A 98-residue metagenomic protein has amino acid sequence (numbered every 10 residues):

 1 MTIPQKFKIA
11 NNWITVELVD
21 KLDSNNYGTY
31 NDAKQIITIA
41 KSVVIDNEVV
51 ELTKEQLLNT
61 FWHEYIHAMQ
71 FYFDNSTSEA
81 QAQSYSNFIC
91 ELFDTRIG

Functional and structural regions predicted by a protein language model:
T2-K8, E17-A40, D46-E48: Catalytic zinc-binding patch centered on the HExxH motif and its immediate surroundings that defines zinc-dependent
N12-I14: Well-ordered beta-strand scaffold positions
I37-T60, Y72-F73: Short pre-active-site segment immediately N-terminal to the catalytic Zn-binding motif
W62, I66-Q70: Short active-site segment of divalent metal-dependent hydrolases/proteases that encodes the spacing between
F73-G98: Post-HExxH zinc-binding segment in Zn-dependent metallohydrolases
